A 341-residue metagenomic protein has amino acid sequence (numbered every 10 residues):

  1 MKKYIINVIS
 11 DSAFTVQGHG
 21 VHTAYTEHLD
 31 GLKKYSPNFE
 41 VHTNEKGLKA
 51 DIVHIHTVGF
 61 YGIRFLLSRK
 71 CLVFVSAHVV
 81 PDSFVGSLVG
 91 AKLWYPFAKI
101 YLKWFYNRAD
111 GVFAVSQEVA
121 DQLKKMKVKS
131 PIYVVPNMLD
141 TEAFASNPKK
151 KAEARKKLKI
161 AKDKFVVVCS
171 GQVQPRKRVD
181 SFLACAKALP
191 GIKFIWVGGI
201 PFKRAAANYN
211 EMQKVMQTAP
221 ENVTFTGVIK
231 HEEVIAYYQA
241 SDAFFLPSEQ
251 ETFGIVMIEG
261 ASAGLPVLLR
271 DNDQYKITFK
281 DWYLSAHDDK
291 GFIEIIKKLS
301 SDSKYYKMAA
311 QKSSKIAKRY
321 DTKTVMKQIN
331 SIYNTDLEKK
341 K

Functional and structural regions predicted by a protein language model:
W94-V112, Q213: Membrane-proximal helix-turn-helix segments that form the acceptor-binding/catalytic region of lipid-linked
A161-K177, L183-L189, I195-V197: Conserved donor-binding/catalytic core segment of Leloir-type glycosyltransferases
S170, K193-E211: Glycosyltransferase donor-sugar binding loop
N208-E232: Nucleotide-activated donor-binding/catalytic signature segment of Leloir-type glycosyltransferases, i.e., the conserved
V228-I229, A236-S241: Short alpha-helical donor nucleotide-sugar binding micro-motif in glycosyltransferases
E249: Aromatic "clamp/platform" in nucleotide-sugar-dependent glycosyltransferases that forms part of the donor/acceptor
S262, P266-L269: Short hydrophobic beta-strand element within catalytic cores of glycosyltransferases and related nucleotide-activated
D281-G291, K297-K304: Conserved acidic donor-binding segment of nucleotide-sugar-dependent glycosyltransferases
